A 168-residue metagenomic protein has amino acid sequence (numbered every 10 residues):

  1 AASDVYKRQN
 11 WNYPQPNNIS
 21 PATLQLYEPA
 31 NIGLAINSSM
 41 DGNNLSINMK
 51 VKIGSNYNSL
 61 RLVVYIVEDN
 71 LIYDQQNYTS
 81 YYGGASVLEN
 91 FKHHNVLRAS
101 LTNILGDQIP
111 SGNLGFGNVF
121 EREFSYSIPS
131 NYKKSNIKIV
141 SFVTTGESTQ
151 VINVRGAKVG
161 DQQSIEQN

Functional and structural regions predicted by a protein language model:
A1-N168: Short, conserved sequence motifs used for protein processing/export or organelle targeting and for catalysis
